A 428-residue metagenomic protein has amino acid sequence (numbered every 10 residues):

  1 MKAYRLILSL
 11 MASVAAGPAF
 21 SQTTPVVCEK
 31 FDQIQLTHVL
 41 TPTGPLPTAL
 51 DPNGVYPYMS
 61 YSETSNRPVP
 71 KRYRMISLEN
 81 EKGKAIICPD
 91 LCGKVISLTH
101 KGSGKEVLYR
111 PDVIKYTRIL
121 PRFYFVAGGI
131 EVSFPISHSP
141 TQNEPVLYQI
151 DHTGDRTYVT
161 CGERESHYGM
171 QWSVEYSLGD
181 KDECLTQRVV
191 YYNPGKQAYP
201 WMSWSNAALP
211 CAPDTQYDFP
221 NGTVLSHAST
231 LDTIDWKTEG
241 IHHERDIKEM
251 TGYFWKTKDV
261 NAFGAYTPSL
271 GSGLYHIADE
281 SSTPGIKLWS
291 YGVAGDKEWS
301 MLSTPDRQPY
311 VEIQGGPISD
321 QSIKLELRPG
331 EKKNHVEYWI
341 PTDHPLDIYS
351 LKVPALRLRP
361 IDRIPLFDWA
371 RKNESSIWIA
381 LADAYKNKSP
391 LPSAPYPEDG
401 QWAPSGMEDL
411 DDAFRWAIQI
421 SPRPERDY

Functional and structural regions predicted by a protein language model:
M1-R5: Positively charged n-region of N-terminal signal peptides that target proteins for export
I7-G17: Bacterial N-terminal signal peptides
Q22-T41, S319-R423: Terminal accessory/anchoring regions of large secretory-pathway or extracellular enzymes
T24-M59, Y73-E144, G273, W289: Acidic-aromatic substrate-binding/catalytic surfaces of carbohydrate-active enzymes
E29, I34-V39, I76-L78, G83-S97 (+6 more regions): A contiguous, surface-exposed recognition patch within enzymatic or periplasmic domains that forms
P45-P70, M75-E79, V126-C184, P213 (+1 more regions): Extended, loop-rich substrate-binding clefts of extracytoplasmic carbohydrate-active enzymes
E81, S177-G179, V190-P194, I340-T342: Solvent-exposed residues in well-ordered beta-strands and their adjoining turns, especially edge/terminal strands
D427-Y428: Alpha-helical adaptor scaffolds
